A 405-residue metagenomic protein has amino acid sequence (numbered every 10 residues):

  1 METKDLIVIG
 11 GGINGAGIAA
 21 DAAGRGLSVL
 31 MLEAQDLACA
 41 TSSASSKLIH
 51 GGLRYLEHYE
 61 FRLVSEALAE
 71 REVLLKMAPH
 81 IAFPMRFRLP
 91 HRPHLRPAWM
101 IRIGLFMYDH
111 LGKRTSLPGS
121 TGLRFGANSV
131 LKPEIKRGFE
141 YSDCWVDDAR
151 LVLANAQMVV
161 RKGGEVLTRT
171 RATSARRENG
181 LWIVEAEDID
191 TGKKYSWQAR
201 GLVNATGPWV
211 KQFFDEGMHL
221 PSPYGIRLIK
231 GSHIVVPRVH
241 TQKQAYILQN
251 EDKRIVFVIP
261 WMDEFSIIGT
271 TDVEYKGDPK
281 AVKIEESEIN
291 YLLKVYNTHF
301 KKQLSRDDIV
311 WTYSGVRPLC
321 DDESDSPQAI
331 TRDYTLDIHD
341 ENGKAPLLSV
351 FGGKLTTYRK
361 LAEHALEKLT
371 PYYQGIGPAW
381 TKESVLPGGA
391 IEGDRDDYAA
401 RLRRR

Functional and structural regions predicted by a protein language model:
M1-N14: Beta1/beta-strand and adjacent pyrophosphate-binding region of the FAD-binding site in flavoprotein oxidoreductases
E2-K4, T191-G201: Core beta-strand elements of the Rossmann-like FAD/NAD(P) dinucleotide-binding domain in flavoenzyme oxidoreductases
A23-A44: Glycine-rich FAD pyrophosphate-binding loop
K47-N128, I255: Dinucleotide-binding Rossmann-like beta1-alpha1 core, especially the glycine-rich loop that anchors the ADP
P90-L167, S174-G180, K302, D321-A329 (+1 more regions): Flavin (FAD/FMN) cofactor-binding and adjacent substrate-gating region of FAD-dependent oxidoreductase domains
S142, D148-R150, M158, M218-I267 (+1 more regions): C-terminal catalytic lobe of FAD-dependent flavoproteins
N204-H219: Flavin (primarily FAD) binding-site architecture
